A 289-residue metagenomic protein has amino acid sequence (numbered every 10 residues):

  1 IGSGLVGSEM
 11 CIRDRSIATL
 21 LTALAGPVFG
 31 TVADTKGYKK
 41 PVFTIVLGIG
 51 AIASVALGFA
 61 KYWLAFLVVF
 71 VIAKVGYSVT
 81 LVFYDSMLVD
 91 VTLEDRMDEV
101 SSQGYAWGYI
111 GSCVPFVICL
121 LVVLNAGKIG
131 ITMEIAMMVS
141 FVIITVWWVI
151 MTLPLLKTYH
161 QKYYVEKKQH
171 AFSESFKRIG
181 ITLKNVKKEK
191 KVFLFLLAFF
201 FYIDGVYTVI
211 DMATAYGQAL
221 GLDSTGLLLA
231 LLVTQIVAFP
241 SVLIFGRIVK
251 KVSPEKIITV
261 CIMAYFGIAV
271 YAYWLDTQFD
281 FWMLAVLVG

Functional and structural regions predicted by a protein language model:
I1-L5, I12: Single conserved hydrophobic/aromatic residue that forms the stacking wall/gate of nucleotide- or nucleobase-binding
V6-S8, K187-V209, V286: Pair of pore-lining "gating" transmembrane helices in MFS-fold secondary transporters
L24-Y38, P240-P254: Helix-to-loop junctions at the C-terminal end of transmembrane segments in multipass secondary transporters
P41-A56, K256-Y271: Structural signature of the two symmetry-related core transmembrane helices
G58-F70, Y273-A285: Helix-loop junctions at membrane interfaces in 12-TM secondary transporters
S101-V123: Glycine-rich segments within core transmembrane alpha-helices of 12-TM secondary carriers
P115-A126, T145-Y164: C-terminal membrane-cytosol helix-exit motif in multi-pass small-molecule transporters
H160-L196: Juxtamembrane intracellular "pre-TM" segments in multi-pass secondary transporters
